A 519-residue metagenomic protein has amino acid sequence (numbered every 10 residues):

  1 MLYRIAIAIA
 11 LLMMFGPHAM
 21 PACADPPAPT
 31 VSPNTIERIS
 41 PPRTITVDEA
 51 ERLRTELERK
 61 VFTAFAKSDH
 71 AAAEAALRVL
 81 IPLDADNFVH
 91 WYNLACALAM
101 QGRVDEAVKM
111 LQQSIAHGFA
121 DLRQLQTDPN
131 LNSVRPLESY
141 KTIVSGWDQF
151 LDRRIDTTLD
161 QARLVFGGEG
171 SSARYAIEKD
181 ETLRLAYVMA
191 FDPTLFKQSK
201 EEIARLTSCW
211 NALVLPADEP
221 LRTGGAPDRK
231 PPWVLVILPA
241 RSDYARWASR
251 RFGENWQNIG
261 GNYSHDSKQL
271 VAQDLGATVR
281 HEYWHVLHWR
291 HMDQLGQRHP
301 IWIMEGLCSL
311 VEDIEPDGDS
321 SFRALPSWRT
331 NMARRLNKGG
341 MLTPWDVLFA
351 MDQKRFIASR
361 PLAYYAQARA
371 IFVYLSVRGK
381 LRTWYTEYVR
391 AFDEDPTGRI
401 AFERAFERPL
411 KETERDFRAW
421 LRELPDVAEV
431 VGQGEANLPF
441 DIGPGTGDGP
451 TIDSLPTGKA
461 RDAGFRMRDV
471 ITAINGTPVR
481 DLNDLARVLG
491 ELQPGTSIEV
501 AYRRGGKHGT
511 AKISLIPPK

Functional and structural regions predicted by a protein language model:
I36, S40-P41, P136-I177, K411-P444: Pro/Ala/Gly-rich low-complexity, hydrophilic intrinsically disordered segments
A173-P300, K354, G398: Juxtacatalytic substrate-recognition/specificity segment
W247-V271, L295-R418: Acidic/His/Gly-enriched intrinsically disordered linker/tail segments that often contain short helix/coil "MoRF-like"
E435-A473, T477-R480: PDZ/PDZ-like domain segments forming the peptide/carboxylate-binding groove, activating on the N-terminal beta-strands
R466, T472-I474, R487-K519: PDZ-domain C-terminal substructure recognizer with occasional recognition of PDZ-binding tails
